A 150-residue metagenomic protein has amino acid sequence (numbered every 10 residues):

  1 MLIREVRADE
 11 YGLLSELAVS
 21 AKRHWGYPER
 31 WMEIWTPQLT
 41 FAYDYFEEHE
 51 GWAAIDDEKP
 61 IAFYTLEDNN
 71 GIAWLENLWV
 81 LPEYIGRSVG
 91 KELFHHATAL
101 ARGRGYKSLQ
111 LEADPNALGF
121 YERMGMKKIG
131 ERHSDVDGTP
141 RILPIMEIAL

Functional and structural regions predicted by a protein language model:
L2-E16: A short beta-loop-alpha structural element at the N-terminal edge of CoA-dependent acyl/N-acetyltransferase catalytic
E16-F41: Conserved GNAT-fold acetyl-CoA-binding loop/helix
E50-A62: Conserved beta-hairpin
K59-E67, W74-W79: Conserved beta-strand in the GNAT
Y84, S88-H96: Conserved acetyl-CoA pyrophosphate-binding loop and the N-cap/start of the following alpha-helix in GNAT-like
A101-A113: Conserved GNAT acetyl-CoA-binding A-motif
Q110-E112, K127-I145: Conserved catalytic-core motifs of GNAT/GCN5-like acyltransferases
Y121-E122, M126: Conserved active-site tyrosine of GNAT-family acetyltransferases
